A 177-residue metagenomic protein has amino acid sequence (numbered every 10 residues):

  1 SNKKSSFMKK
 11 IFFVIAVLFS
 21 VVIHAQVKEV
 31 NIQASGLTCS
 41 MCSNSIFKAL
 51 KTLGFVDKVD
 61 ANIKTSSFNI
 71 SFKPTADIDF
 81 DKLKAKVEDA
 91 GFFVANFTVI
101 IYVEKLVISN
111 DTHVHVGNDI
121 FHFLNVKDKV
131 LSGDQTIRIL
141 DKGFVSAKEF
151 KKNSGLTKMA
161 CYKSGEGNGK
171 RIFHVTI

Functional and structural regions predicted by a protein language model:
S1-E29: Bacterial Sec-dependent N-terminal signal peptides
N2, S40-S43, Y162: Secreted/luminal cysteine- and crosslink-motif detector
F19, Q33-G36, G155: Processing junctions and N-termini across compartments
E29-S71: Start-of-domain marker
I46, D81-A90: Short amphipathic alpha-helices in soluble, non-transmembrane regions that often serve as interface/regulatory elements
K73-I78: Helix N-cap motif at beta-to-alpha junctions
F92-V175: Thiol/selenol-based redox catalytic cores and closely related redox-interacting motifs
